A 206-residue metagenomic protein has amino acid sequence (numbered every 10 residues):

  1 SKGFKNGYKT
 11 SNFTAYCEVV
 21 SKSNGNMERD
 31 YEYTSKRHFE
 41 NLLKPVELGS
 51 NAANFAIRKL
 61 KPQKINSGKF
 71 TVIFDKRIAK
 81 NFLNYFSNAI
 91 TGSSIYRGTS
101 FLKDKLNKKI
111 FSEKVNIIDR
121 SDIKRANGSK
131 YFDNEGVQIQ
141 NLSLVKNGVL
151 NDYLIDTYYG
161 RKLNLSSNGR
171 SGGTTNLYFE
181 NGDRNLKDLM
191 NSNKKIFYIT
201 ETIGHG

Functional and structural regions predicted by a protein language model:
S1-F13: Hydrophobic alpha-helical hairpins/lids featuring a short glycine-rich hinge
K2-G3, N24-N26, G136: Detector for glycine-centered tight turns/loop "hinges" at secondary-structure junctions
T10-F86, I90: Internal alpha/beta scaffold segment
S11, V46, S50, N66 (+7 more regions): Conserved structured core elements
S11-E18, I78-S94, N116-S121, G160-G172: Short N-terminal helix-initiation segments at or just after the protein's N-terminus
A89-S112: Amphipathic alpha-helical
K105-G206: Dual-mode signal for accessory low-complexity, basic/Gly-rich regions
